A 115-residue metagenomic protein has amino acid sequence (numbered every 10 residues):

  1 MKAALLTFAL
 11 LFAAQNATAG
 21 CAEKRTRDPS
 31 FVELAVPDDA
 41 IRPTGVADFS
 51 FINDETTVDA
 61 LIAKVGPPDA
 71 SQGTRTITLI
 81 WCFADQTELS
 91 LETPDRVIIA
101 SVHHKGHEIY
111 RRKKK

Functional and structural regions predicted by a protein language model:
M1-A4: Positively charged n-region of N-terminal signal peptides that target proteins for export
A13-N16: N-terminal signal peptide c-region/cleavage motif recognized by signal peptidases
G20-K115: A cross-family detector of function-defining hotspots
